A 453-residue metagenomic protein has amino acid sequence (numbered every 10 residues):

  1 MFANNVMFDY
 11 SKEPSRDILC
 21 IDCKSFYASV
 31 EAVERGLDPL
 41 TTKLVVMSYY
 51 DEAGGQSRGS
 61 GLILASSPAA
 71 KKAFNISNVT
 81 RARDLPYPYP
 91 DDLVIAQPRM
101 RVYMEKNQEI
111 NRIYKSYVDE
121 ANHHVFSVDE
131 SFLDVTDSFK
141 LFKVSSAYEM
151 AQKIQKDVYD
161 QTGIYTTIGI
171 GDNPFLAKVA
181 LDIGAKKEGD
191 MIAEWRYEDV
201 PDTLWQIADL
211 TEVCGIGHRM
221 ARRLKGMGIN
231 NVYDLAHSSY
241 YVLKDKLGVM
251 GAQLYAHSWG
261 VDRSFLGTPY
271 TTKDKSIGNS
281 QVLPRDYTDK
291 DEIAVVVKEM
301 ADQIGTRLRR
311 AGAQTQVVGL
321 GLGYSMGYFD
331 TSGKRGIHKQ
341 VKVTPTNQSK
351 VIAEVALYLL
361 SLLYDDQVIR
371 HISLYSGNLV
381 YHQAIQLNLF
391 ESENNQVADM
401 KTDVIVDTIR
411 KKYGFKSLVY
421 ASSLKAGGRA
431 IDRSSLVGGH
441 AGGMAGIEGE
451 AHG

Functional and structural regions predicted by a protein language model:
M1-V128, F132: Residues that scaffold, gate, or flank divalent-cation-dependent active/transport sites
F8-E13, C20, E212, R222-D366: DNA-contacting surface of Y-family translesion DNA polymerases
V30, K334-G453: Acidic, metal-coordinating catalytic segment for phosphate/diphosphate chemistry, firing primarily on the Nudix
V128-S131, Q314-F329, Y375-A384: Core structural elements
V128-V135, D172-A177: Short, conserved phosphate-binding/catalytic loop or strand-edge motifs used in phosphoryl-/nucleotidyl-transfer
L133-Q155, K225-G228: Catalytic palm subdomain of template-directed nucleic-acid polymerases, centered on the conserved carboxylate motif
M150-D209: Long, highly charged, low-complexity intrinsically disordered interaction regions that mediate electrostatic DNA/RNA
